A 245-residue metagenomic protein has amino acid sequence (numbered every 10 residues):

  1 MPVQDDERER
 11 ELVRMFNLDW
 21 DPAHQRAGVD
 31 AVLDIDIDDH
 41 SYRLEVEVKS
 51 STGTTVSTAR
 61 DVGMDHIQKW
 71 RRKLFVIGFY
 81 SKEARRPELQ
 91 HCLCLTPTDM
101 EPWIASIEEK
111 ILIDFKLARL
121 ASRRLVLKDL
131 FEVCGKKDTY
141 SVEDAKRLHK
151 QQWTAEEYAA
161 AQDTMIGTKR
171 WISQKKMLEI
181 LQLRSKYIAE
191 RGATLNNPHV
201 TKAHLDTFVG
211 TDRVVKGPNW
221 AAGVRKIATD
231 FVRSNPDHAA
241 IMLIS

Functional and structural regions predicted by a protein language model:
M1-R43, S50-S245: Nucleic-acid endonuclease domains
